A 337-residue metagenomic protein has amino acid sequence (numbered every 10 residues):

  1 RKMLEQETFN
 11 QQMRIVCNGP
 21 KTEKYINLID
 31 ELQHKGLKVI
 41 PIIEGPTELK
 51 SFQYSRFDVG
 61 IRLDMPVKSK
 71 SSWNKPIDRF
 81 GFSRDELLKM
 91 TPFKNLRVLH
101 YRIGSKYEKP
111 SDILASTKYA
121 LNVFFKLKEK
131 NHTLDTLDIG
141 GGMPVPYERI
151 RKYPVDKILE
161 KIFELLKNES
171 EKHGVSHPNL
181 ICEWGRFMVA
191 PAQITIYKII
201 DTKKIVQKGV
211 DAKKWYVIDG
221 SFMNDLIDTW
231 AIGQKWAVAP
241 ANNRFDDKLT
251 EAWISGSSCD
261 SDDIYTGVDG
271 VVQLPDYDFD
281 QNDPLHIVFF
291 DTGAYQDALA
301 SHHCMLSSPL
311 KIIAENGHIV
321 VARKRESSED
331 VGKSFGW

Functional and structural regions predicted by a protein language model:
R1-T136, M143-V145, L165: Active-site-proximal beta-alpha core segment in soluble small-molecule metabolic enzymes
N18, E44, R62, R102 (+5 more regions): Generic beta-strand/beta-sheet core signal
I26-N27, F52-Q53, E148-R149, P191-A192 (+1 more regions): Short glycine-/acidic-enriched loop or helix-start segments at secondary-structure transitions that form or flank
T47, F82-D85, S111, A115-K118 (+7 more regions): Conserved active-site and cofactor/substrate-binding residues in soluble primary-metabolism enzymes
Y54-F57, F125, N131-D135, K157-E160 (+2 more regions): Acidic/histidine-enriched ion/cofactor-binding microenvironments in catalytic or ligand-binding pockets
K109-A115, P146-I158, V189-D201, V268-D269: Short glycine/threonine-rich loop-to-helix capping motif typified by GTGT followed within a few residues by an Asp-Pro
N131-P146, I287-A298: C-terminal extensions
E171, V175-W337: Charged (often Lys/Glu-rich) extended helix/loop segments that serve as interaction or gating elements
